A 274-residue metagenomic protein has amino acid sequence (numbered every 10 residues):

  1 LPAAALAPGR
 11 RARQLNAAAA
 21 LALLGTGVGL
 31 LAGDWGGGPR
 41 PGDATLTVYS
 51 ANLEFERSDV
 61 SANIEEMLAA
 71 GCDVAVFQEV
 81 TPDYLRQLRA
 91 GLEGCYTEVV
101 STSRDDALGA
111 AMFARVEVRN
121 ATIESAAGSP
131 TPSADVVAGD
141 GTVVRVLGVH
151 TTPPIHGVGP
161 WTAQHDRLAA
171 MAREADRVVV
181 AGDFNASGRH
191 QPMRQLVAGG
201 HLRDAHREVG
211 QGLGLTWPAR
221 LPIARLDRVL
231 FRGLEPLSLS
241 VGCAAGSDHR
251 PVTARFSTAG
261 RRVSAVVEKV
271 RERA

Functional and structural regions predicted by a protein language model:
P2-R40: Transmembrane alpha-helices and immediately adjacent membrane-cytoplasm interface residues in multi-pass integral
A44, V48, E54-L68, V76-A274: Soluble catalytic domains of enzymes that build or remodel membrane lipids, polysaccharides, and related
D73: Short acidic/polar active-site loop segments enriched in Thr and Asp
